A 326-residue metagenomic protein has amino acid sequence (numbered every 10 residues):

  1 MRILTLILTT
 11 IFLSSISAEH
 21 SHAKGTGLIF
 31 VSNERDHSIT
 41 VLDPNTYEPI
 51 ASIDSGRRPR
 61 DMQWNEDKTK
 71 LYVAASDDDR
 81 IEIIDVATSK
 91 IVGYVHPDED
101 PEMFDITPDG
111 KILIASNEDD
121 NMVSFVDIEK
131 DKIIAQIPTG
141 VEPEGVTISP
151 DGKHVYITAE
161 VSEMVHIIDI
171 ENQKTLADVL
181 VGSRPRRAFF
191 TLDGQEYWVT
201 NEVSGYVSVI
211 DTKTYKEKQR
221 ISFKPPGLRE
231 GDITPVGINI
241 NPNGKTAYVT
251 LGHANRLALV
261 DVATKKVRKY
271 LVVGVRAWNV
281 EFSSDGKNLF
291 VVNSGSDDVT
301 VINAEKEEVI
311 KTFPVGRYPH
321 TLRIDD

Functional and structural regions predicted by a protein language model:
M1-T9: Sec-dependent signal peptide recognition, specifically the positively charged N-region followed immediately by
I11-D326: Predominantly soluble domains enriched in secretory-pathway, periplasmic, or organellar proteins
